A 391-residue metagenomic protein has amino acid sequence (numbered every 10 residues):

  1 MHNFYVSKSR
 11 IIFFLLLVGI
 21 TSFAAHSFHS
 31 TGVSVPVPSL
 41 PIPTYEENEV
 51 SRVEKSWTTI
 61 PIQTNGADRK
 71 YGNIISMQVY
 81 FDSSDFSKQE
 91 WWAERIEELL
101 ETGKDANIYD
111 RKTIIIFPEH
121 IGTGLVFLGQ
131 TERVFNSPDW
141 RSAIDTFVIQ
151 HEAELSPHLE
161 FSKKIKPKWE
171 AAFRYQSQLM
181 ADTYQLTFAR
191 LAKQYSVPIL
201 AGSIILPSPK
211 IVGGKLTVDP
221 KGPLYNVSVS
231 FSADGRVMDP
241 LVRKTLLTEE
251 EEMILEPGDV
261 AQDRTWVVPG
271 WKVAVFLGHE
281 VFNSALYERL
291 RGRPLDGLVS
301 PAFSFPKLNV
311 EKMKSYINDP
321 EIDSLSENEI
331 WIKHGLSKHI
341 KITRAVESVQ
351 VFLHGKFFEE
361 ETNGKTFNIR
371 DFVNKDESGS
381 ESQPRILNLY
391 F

Functional and structural regions predicted by a protein language model:
M1-L17: N-terminal Sec-pathway targeting helices
I20-T44: Membrane-interface motif at the C-terminal end of an N-terminal transmembrane signal
P38-F86: Short beta-strand segments enriched in small/hydrophobic residues
P61-T64, I96-I115, A285-P294: Short amphipathic alpha-helices and their capping/turn segments at secondary-structure boundaries
R69-Q89, L241-K244, G270-E280, V299: Active-site-proximal beta-strand elements of phosphoester/diester hydrolases
T102-F231: Cys-nucleophile CN-hydrolase/nitrilase-fold catalytic domain and related Cys-dependent amidase chemistry that acts on
Q185-L186, L206-D296, W331, R385 (+1 more regions): Active-site catalytic loop in hydrolytic enzyme cores
L186-L200, D219, G278-L389: CN hydrolase (nitrilase-like) catalytic-core segments centered on the catalytic cysteine and neighboring Lys/Glu
